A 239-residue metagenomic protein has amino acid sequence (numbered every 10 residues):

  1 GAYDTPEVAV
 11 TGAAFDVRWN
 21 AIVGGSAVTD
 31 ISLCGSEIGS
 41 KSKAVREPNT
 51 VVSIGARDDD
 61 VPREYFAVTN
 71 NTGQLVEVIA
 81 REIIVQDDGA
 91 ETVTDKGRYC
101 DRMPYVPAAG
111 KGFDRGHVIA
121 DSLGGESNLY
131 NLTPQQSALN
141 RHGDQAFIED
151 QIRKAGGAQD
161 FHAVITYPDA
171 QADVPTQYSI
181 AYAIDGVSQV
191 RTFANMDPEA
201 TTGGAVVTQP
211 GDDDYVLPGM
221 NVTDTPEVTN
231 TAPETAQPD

Functional and structural regions predicted by a protein language model:
G1-S42: Compositionally biased, low-complexity segments of secreted and virulence-associated proteins that act as
D30, E37-I38, N49-D239: Domain-level detector of nuclease and nuclease-like folds in predominantly extracellular/periplasmic contexts
V45-R46: N-terminal leader or domain-start segments enriched in small/polar residues
